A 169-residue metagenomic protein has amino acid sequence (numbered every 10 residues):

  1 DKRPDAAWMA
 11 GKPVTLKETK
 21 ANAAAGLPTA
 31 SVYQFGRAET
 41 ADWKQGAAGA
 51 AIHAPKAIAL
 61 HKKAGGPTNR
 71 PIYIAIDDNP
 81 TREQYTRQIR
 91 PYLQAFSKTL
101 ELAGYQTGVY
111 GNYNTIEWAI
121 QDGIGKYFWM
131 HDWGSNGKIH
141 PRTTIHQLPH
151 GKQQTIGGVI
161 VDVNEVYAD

Functional and structural regions predicted by a protein language model:
D1, P28-Y33, R70-A75, Q106-Y110 (+2 more regions): Structural recognition of the beta-strand scaffold that forms the well-ordered cores of secreted hydrolase catalytic
D1-D5, Q34-G36, D77-N79, Y110-I116 (+2 more regions): Active-site beta-loop-alpha junctions enriched in small/polar residues
K2-Q84, R90: Substrate-binding cleft of extracellular glycoside hydrolase catalytic domains
A23-A24, G65-T68, L102, I120-G123 (+1 more regions): Extracellular/periplasmic catalytic domains that process cell-envelope and extracellular macromolecules
Q84-Y85, I120: Short, well-ordered secondary-structure micro-motifs
Y92-L102: Alpha-helix-loop-beta-strand connector modules within alpha/beta enzyme cores
L100-W118: Aromatic-lined carbohydrate-recognition surfaces of secreted/lumenal glycan-active proteins
I116-D169: Functionally critical loop-and-helix segments that line ligand-binding/catalytic clefts of soluble enzyme domains
